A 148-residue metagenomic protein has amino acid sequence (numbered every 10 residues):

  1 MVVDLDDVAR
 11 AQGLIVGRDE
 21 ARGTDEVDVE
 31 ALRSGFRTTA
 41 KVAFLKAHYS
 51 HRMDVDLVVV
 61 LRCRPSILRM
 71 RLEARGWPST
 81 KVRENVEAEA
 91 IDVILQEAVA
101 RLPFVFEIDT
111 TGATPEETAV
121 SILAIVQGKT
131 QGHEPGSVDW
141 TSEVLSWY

Functional and structural regions predicted by a protein language model:
V2-L5, V59-P65: Short hydrophobic/aromatic-enriched beta-strand-loop microsegments
V3-M53, V144: ATP-dependent small-molecule kinase phosphotransfer cores that center on conserved nucleotide phosphate-binding segments
A9, R33, R69, R83 (+1 more regions): Generic structural signal for individual residues within well-ordered alpha-helical segments across diverse proteins
G17, C63-F106: A glycine- and Lys/Arg-enriched "phosphate-lid" helix/loop adjacent to the NTP-binding pocket of small-molecule kinases
A43, V58-V60, V105-E107: Short, well-ordered beta-strand core segments
H48-H51, R64-S66, A113: Short glycine-rich anion-binding loops that position phosphate/pyrophosphate groups of nucleotides and phosphorylated
S50-D56, V99-A100: Short loop/helix-cap segments at secondary-structure boundaries that form the rim of catalytic
A100-Y148: NTP-dependent small-molecule kinase module
